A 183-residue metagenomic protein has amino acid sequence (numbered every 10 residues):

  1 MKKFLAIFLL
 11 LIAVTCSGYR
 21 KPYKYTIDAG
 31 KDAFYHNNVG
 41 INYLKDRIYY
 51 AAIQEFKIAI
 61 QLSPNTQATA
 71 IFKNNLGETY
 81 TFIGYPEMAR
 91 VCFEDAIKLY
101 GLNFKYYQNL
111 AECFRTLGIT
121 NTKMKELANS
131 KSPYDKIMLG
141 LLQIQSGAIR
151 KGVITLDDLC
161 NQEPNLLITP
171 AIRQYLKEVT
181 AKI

Functional and structural regions predicted by a protein language model:
G30, P64-Q67, G101, S130 (+1 more regions): Short coil turns that delineate tetratricopeptide repeat
Y35, T69-F72, Y106, D135 (+1 more regions): TPR alpha-solenoid repeat register
N38, F72-N75, N109, M138 (+1 more regions): Canonical tetratricopeptide repeat
K45-D46, T79-F82, T116-L117, Q145 (+1 more regions): Register position in tetratricopeptide repeats
F56, F93, K125-L127, L156: Hydrophobic/aromatic packing residues within the alpha-helices of TPR/SEL1-like helical repeat arrays
N129-I183: Terminal, low-structured helical/coil segments at or just beyond the last alpha-helical repeat
